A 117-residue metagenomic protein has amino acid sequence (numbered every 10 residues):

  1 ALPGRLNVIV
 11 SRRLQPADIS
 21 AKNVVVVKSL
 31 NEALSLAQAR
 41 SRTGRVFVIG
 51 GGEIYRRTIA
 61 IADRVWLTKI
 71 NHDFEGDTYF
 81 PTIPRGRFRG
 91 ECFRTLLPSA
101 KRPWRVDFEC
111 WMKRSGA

Functional and structural regions predicted by a protein language model:
A1-A117: Enzymes that bind and transform nitrogen-containing heteroaromatic metabolites
